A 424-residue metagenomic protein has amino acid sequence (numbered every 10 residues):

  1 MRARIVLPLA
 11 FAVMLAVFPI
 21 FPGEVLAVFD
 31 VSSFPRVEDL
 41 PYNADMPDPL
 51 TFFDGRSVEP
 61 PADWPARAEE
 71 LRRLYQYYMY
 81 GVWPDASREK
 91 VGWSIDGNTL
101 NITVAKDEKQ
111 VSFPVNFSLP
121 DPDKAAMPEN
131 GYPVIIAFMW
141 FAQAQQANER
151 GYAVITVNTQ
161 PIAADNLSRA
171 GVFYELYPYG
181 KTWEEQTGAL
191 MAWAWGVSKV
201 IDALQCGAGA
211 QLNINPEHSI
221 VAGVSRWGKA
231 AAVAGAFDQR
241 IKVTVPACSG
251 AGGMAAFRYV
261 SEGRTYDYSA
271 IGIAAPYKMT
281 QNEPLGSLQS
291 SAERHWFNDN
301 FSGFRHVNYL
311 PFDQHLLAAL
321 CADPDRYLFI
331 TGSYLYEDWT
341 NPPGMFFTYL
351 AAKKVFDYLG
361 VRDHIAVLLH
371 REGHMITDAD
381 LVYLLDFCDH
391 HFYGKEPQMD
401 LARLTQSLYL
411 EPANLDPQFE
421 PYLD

Functional and structural regions predicted by a protein language model:
M1-I5: Positively charged n-region of N-terminal signal peptides that target proteins for export
P8-I20: Bacterial N-terminal signal peptides
V28-N130, Q239, S291, L316 (+2 more regions): Alpha/beta-hydrolase-fold serine-hydrolase catalytic core, especially in secreted/extracellular enzymes
A126-W140: Short beta-strand element of the alpha/beta-hydrolase
I136-A210, G250-T265: Cap/lid segment of the alpha/beta-hydrolase catalytic domain
V197, G228-Q239: Short glycine-enriched nucleophile-adjacent loop and the immediately C-terminal alpha-helix near the catalytic center
L212-S225: Alpha/beta-hydrolase fold nucleophile elbow
V243-L317, T340-Y349, V355-V361: Mobile cap/lid helix-loop segments that gate and shape the active-site cleft of serine hydrolases
